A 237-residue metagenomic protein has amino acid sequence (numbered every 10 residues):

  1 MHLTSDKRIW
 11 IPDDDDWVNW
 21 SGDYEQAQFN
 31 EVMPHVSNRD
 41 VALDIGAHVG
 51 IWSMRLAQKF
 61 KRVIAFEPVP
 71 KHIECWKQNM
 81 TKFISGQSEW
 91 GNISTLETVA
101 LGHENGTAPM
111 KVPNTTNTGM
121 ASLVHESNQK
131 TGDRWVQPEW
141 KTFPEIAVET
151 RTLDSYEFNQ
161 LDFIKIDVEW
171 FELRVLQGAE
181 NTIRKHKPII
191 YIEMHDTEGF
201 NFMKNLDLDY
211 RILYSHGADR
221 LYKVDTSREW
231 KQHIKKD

Functional and structural regions predicted by a protein language model:
M1-N92, R134-A147, E157-F158, D196 (+2 more regions): S-adenosyl-L-methionine
D13, H103, V112-N114, T152 (+2 more regions): Non-catalytic surface loops within mature trypsin-like serine protease
V41-M54, E145, E149-E198: Active-site segment flanking the S-adenosylmethionine/decSAM binding pocket in AdoMet-dependent transferases
K77, T107, L173-Q177, F200-M203: Conserved strand-to-helix beginnings and helix N-cap segments that scaffold or border functional pockets
K77-R151: S-adenosyl-L-methionine
A100, N114, S127, M194 (+2 more regions): Residues at the C-termini of beta-strands that transition into short coil/loop
